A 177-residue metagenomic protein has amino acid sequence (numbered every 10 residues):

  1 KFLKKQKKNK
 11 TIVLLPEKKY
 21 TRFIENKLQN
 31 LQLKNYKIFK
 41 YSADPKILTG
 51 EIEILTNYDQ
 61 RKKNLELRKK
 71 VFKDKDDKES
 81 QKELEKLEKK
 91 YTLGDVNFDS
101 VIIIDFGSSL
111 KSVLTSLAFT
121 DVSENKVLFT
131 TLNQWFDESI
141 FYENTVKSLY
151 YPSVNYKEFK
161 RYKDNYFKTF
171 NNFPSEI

Functional and structural regions predicted by a protein language model:
K1-F106: Extracellular/periplasmic Venus flytrap/periplasmic-binding protein
T21-R22, S109-K111, F136-S139: Short, well-ordered alpha-helical microsegments
K34, G50-F72, D76-S80, V96-S100 (+1 more regions): Extracellular/periplasmic periplasmic-binding protein-like sensory domains
K90, L110-T115: Hydrophilic extracytoplasmic domains
